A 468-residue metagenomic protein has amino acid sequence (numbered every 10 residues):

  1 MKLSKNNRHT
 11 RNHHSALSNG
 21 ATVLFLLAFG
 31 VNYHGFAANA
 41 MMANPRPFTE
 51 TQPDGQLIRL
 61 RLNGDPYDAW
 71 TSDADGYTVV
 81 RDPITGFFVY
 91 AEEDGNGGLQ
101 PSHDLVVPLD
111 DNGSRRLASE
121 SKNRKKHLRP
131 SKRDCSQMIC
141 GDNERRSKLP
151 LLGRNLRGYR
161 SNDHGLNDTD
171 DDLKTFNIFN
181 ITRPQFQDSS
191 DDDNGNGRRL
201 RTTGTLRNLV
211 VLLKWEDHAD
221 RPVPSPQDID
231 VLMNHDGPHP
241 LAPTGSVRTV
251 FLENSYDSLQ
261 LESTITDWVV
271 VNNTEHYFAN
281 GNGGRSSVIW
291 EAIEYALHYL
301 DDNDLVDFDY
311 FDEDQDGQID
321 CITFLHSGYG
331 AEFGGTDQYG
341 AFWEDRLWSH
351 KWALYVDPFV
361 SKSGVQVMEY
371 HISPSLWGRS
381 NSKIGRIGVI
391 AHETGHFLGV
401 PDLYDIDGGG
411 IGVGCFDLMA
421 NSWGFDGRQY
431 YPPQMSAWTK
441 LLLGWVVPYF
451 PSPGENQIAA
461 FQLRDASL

Functional and structural regions predicted by a protein language model:
M1, E294, H298, G388-H396: A broad, structural surface signal
M1-A16: N-terminal secretory signal peptides that target proteins for export/translocation
L3, F36-S363, L468: Zymogen propeptides/activation segments of proteases
H14-L26: Sec-dependent N-terminal signal peptides
S18, V31, A391-G395: Residue-level micro-sites within transmembrane alpha helices that shape and flank functional polar/acidic positions
F29-A37: C-terminal segment of classical bacterial N-terminal signal peptides
C321-T323, S327-L468: Extracellular hydrolytic enzyme modules, especially secreted metalloproteases of the metzincin/thermolysin-like class
